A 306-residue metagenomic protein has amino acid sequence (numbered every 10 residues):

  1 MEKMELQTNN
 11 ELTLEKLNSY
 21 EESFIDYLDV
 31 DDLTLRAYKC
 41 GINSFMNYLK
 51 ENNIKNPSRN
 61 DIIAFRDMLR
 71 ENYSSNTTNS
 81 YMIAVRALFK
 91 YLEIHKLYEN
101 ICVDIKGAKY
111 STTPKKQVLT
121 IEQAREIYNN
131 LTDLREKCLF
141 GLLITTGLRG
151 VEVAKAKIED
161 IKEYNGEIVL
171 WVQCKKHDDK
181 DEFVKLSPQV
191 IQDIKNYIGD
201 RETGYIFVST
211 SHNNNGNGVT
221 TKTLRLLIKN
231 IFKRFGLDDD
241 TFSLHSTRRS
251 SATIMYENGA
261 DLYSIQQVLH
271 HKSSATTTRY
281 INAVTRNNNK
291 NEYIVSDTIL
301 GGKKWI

Functional and structural regions predicted by a protein language model:
M1-I306: Conserved catalytic core of the tyrosine transesterase superfamily
